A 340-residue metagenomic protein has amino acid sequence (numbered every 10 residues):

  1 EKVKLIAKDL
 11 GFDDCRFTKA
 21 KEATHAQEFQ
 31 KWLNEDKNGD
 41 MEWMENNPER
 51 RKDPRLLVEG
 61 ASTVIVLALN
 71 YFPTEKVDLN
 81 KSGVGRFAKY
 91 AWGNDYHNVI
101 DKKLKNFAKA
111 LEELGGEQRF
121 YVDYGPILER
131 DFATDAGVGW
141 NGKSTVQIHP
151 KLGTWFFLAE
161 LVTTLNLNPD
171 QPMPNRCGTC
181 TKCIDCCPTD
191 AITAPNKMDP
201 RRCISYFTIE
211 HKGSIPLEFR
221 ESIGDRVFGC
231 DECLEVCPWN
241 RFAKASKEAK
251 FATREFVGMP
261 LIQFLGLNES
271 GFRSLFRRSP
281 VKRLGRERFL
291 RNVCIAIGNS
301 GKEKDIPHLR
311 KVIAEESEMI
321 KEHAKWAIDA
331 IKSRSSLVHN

Functional and structural regions predicted by a protein language model:
E1-R176, G224: Auxiliary alpha/beta "docking" domains used to position bulky ligands
F12, K182-Y206, R226-K250, H308: Iron-sulfur cluster-binding cysteine motifs and their immediate structural context in ferredoxin-like electron-transfer
Y206-G224, E235-L267: A beta-strand-loop signature enriched in Asp, Gly, Thr, and Trp that corresponds to the sialidase/neuraminidase Asp-box
F264-N268, L275-P280, H308-E316: Alpha-solenoid HEAT/Armadillo-like helical repeat scaffolds in large eukaryotic proteins
G271, L275-S300: Loop/turn-rich, solvent-exposed surfaces of beta-rich toroidal or solenoidal domains
R273-L275, K302-I313, R334-N340: Amphipathic alpha-helical scaffolding segments comprising HEAT/armadillo-like alpha-solenoid repeats
R286, E316-E318: Short inter-helical turns and helix N-cap capping residues of alpha-solenoid HEAT/ARM repeat scaffolds
L290-G301, E322-S333: Structural detector for internal amphipathic alpha-helices that build alpha-solenoid repeat scaffolds
